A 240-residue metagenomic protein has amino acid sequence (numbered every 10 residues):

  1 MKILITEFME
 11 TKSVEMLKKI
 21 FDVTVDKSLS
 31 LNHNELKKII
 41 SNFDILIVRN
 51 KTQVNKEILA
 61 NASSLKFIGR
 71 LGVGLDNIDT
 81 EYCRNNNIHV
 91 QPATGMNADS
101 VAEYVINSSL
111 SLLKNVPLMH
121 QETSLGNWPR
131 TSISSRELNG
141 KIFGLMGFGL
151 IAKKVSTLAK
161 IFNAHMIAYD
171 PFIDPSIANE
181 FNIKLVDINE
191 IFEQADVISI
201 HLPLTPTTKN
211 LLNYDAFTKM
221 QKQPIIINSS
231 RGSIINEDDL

Functional and structural regions predicted by a protein language model:
M1-Q91, N213: An N-terminal-biased, well-structured beta-alpha scaffold segment characteristic of Rossmann-like dinucleotide-binding
K2-L4, K12, D22-T24, A98-S100 (+4 more regions): Structural/interface elements that position substrates and couple domains in central-metabolism enzymes
D26-S28, L71-G72, N87-D99, D170 (+2 more regions): Short beta->alpha connector loops at strand-helix junctions that form conserved, small/polar/Pro-enriched
F43, A62, Q194-A195, Q223: An anion/phosphate-binding loop that grips the pyrophosphate of nucleotide cofactors and donors
R49, L71, H201-P203, N228-S229: Short, well-ordered coil/turn residues at beta-beta hairpins and beta-strand->alpha-helix junctions within
S64-I78, K219-L240: ADP-ribose/adenylate-binding Rossmann-like module
N86-I88, A93-I142, L150, T157-I161: Phosphate-binding beta-alpha-beta segment of Rossmann-like dinucleotide-binding domains, i.e., the NAD(P)
T131-K222: Rossmann-like dinucleotide/phosphate-binding beta-alpha-beta segment
